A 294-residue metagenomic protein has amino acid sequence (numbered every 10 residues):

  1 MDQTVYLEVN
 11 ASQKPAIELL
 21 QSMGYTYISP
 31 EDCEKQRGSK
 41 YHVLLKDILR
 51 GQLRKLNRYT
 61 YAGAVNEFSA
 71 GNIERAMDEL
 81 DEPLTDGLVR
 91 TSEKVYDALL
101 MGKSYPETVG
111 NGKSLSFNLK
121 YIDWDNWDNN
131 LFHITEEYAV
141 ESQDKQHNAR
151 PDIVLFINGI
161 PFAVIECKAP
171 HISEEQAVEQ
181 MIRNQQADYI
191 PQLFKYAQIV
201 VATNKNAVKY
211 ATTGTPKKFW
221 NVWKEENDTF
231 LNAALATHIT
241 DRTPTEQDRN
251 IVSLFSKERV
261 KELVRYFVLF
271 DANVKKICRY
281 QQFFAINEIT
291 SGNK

Functional and structural regions predicted by a protein language model:
D2-A11, P15-K294: ATP-dependent helicase/translocase motor core
